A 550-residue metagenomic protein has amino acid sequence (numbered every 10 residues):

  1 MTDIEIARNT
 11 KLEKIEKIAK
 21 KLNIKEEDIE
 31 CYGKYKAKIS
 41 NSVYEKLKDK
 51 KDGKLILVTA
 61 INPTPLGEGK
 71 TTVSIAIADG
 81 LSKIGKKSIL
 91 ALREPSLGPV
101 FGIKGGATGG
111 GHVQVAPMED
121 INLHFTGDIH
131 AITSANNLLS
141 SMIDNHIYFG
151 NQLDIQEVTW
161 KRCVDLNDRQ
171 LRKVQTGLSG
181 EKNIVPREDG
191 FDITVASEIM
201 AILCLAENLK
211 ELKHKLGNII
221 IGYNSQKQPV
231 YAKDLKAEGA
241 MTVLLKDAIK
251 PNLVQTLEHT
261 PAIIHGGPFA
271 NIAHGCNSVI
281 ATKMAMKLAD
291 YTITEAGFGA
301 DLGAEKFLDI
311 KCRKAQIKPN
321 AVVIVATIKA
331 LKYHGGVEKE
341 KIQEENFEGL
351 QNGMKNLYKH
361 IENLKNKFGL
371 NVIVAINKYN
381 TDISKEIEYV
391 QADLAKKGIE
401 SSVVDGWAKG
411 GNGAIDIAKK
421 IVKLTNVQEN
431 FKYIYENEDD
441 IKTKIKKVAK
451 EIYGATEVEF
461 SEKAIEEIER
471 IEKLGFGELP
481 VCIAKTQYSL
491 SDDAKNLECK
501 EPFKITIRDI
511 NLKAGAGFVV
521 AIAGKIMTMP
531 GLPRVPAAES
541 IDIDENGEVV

Functional and structural regions predicted by a protein language model:
M1-V550: Flexible phosphate-sensing "switch/lid" loops adjacent to ATP/NTP-binding sites across phosphate-transfer
